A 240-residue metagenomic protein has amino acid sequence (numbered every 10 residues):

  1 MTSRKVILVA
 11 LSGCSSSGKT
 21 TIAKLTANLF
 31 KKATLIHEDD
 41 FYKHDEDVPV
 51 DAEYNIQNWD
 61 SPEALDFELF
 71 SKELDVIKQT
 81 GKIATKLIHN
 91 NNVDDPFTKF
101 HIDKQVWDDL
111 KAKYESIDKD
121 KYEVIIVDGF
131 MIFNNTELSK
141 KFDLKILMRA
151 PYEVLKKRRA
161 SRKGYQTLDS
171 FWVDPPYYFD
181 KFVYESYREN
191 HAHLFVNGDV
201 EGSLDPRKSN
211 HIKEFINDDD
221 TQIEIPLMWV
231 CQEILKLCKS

Functional and structural regions predicted by a protein language model:
T2-S3, K119, S161-G164, K181-S240: NTP-dependent small-molecule kinase module
V9-L11: Hydrophobic anchor at the beta1->P-loop junction of P-loop NTPases
C14: P-loop (Walker A) phosphate-binding loop of NTP-binding proteins
K19: Conserved lysine of the Walker
I22-A23, A27: Post-Walker A alpha-helix
N28-I36: Post-Walker A helix-loop "phosphate-sensing" segment adjacent to the P-loop in P-loop NTPases
T34, K43-I102: Conserved nucleotide-sensing/catalytic segment adjacent to the nucleotide-binding pocket in NTP-handling enzymes
Q57, T136-L194: A glycine- and Lys/Arg-enriched "phosphate-lid" helix/loop adjacent to the NTP-binding pocket of small-molecule kinases
